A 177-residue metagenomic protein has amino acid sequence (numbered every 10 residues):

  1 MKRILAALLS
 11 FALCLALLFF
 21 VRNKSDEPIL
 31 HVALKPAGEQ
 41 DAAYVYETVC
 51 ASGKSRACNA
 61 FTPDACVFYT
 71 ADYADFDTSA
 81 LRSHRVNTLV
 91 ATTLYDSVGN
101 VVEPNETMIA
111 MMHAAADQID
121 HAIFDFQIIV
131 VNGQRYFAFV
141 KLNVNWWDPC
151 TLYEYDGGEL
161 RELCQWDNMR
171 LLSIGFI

Functional and structural regions predicted by a protein language model:
M1-I4: Positively charged n-region of N-terminal signal peptides that target proteins for export
A7-F19: Hydrophobic membrane-insertion alpha-helices, especially the h-region of bacterial N-terminal signal peptides
L18-H31: Sec-dependent signal peptide cleavage junction
A42-A51, R56-S83, R135-K141, I177: Short beta-strand elements that form the blades of beta-propeller/WD-repeat-like and other beta-sheet-rich scaffold
T48, Y73-D77, L81-D117, L152-C164: Surface-exposed loop/turn elements that mediate protein-protein interactions on large endomembrane-trafficking
R85, V144-D148: Short, solvent-exposed loop/turn segments at conserved positions within beta-propeller repeat blades
D120-I128, N168-I177: Repeated scaffold domains used in trafficking and secretory/extracellular systems, primarily beta-propellers
I123, W147-C150: Short, surface-exposed coil-to-beta transition loops
